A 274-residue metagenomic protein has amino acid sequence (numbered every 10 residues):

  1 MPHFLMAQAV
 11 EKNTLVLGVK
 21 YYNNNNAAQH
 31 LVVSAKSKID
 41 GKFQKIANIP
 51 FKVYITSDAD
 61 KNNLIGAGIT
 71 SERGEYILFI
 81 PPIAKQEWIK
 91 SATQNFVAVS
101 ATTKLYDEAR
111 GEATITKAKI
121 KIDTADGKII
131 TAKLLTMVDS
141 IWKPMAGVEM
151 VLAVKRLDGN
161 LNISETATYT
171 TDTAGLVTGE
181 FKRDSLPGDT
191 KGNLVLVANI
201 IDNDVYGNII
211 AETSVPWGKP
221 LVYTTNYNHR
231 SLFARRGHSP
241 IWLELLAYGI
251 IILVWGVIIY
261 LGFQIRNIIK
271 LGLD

Functional and structural regions predicted by a protein language model:
M1-M6: C-terminal segment of classical bacterial N-terminal signal peptides
A7-S37, K45, R110-T131, L135-M137 (+3 more regions): Beta-strand-rich domain onsets/edges
H30, I46-K52, G147-V151: Exposed beta-strand and adjacent loop surfaces of beta-rich binding modules that mediate intermolecular recognition
I55-G66, L157-T166: Short beta-strand and strand-turn-strand segments in soluble, beta-rich domains
E72-P82, T173-F181: Aromatic sugar-binding surface patches on proteins that engage polysaccharides or sugar-phosphate polymers
P82-A84, S100-T103, I200-D204: Surface-exposed loop/turn motifs at beta-strand-loop junctions within extracellular Ig-like and Fibronectin type III
A84-Q94, L186-V195: Short glycine/proline/serine/threonine-rich loop/turn segments at secondary-structure transition edges
Y106, T116-A234: Membrane-proximal extracellular "stem/stalk" segments of glycoproteins immediately N-terminal to a transmembrane helix
